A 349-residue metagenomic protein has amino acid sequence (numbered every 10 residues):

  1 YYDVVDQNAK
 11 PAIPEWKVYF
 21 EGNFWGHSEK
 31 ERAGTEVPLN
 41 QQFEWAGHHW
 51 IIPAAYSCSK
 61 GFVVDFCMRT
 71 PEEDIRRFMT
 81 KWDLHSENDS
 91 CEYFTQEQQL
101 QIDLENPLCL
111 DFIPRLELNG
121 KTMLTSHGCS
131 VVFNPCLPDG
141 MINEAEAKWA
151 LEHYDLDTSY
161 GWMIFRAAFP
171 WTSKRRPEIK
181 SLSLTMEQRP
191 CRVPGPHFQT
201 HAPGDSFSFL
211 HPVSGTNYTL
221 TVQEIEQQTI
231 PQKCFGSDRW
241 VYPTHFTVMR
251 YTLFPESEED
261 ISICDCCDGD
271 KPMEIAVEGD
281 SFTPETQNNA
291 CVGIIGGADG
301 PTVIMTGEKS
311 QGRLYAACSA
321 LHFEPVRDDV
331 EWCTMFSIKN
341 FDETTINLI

Functional and structural regions predicted by a protein language model:
Y1-N288, Q311-I349: Alpha-helical, hydrophobic structural elements that either
G293, I304-T306: Ligand-binding pocket scaffold of soluble enzyme catalytic domains
G296-G297: Short conserved micro-motifs on helix faces and helix-strand junctions that flank and scaffold key functional residues
